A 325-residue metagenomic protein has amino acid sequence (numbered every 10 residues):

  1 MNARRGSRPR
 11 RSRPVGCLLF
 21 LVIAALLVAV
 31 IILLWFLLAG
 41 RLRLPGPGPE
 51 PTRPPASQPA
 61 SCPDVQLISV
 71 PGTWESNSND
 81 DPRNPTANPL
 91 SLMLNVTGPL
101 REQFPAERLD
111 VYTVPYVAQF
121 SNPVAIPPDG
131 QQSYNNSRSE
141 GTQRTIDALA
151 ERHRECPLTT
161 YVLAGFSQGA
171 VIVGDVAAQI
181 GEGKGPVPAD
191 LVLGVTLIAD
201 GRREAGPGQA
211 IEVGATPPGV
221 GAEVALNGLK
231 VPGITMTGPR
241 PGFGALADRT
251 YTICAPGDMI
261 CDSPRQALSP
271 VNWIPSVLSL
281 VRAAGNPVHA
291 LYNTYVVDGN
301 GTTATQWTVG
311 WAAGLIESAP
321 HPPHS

Functional and structural regions predicted by a protein language model:
M1-L26, T160: N-terminal export and membrane-targeting signals
G6, S12-L19, A39-Q58, S69-V70 (+7 more regions): Surface cap/lid and interfacial helix-loop subdomains adjacent to catalytic sites that gate substrate access
L27-L37: Hydrophobic alpha-helical membrane-insertion segments, chiefly the h-region of N-terminal signal peptides
P59-P63: Flexible, charged surface loops at secondary-structure boundaries
D64, R108, P157-T160: Short coil/turn segments at beta-strand junctions that form active-site/ligand-binding loops
Q66, T160-V162, G194: Structural motif
N122-Q132: Cap/lid segment of the alpha/beta-hydrolase catalytic domain
L163-A177: Gly/Ala-rich beta-loop-alpha elbow adjacent to hydrolase catalytic centers
